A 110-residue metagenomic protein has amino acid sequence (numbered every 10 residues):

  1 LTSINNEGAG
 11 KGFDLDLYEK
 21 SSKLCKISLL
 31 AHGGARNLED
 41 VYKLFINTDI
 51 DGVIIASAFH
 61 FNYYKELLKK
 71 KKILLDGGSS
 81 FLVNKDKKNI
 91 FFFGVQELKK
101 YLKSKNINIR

Functional and structural regions predicted by a protein language model:
T2-A31, R36-R110: Alpha/beta catalytic cores of nucleotide-metabolism and tRNA/nucleoside-modifying enzymes
